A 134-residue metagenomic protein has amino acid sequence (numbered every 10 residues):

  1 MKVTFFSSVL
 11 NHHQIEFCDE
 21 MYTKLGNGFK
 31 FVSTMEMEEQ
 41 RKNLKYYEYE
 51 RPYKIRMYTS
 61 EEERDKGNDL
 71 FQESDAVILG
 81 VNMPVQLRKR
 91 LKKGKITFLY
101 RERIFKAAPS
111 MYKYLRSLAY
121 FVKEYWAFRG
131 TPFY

Functional and structural regions predicted by a protein language model:
M1-Y53, Q72-S74: N-terminal subdomain of nucleotide-sugar transferases
T4, R64-Q86, F98-Y100: Short N-terminal targeting/anchoring amphipathic segment
H13, T34, L79-V81, Y134: Replace "coordinates the UDP/GDP/TDP-sugar" with "coordinates nucleotide-activated sugar donors
E16-M21, Q86-K93: A short acidic, amphipathic alpha-helical/loop segment
T23, G67-D75, L91-K93, A127-G130: Flexible, charged surface loops at secondary-structure boundaries
Q40-D69, G80, K106-R116: A short, charged, and often flexible helix/loop element on the N-terminal side of the glycosyltransferase catalytic
A76, L91-S110: Active-site proximal beta-strand in glycosyltransferases
R116-Y134: Membrane-proximal helix-turn-helix segments that form the acceptor-binding/catalytic region of lipid-linked
